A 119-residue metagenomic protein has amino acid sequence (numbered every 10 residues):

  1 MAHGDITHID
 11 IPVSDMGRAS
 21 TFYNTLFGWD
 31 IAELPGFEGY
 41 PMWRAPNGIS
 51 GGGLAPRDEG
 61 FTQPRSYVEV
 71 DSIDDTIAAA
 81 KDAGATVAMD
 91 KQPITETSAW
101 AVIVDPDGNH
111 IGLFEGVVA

Functional and structural regions predicted by a protein language model:
M1-S20, P64-V68, E115-A119: N-terminal beta-strand motif that seeds the catalytic metal site of vicinal oxygen chelate
H3, D10-S50: Core segments of cupin and vicinal oxygen chelate
M16, V68-H110: Vicinal oxygen chelate
D30-G36, M89-I94, V118-A119: Conserved catalytic-core motifs of GNAT/GCN5-like acyltransferases
A32, N47, G53-A55, Q63 (+1 more regions): Residue-level hotspots at or immediately adjacent to binding/recognition sites across diverse folds
G36-Y40, G60-T62, I94-A99: Short acidic/glycine-enriched loop/turn segments that link adjacent beta-strands
W43-G48, I103-P106, G116: Active-site beta-strand termini and strand-to-loop segments that position acidic
G48-G53, D107-I111: Short, charged/polar, Gly/Pro-enriched secondary-structure boundary elements
